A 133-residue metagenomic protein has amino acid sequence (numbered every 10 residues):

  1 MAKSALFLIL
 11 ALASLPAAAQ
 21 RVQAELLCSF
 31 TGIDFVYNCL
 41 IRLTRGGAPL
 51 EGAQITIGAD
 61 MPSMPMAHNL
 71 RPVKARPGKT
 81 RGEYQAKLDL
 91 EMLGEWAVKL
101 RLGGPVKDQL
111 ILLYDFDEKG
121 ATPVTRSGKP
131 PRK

Functional and structural regions predicted by a protein language model:
M1-L6: Bacterial N-terminal signal peptides that target proteins for export
S14-P16: N-terminal signal peptide c-region/cleavage motif recognized by signal peptidases
A19-K133: Contiguous segments within soluble domain cores/interaction surfaces
